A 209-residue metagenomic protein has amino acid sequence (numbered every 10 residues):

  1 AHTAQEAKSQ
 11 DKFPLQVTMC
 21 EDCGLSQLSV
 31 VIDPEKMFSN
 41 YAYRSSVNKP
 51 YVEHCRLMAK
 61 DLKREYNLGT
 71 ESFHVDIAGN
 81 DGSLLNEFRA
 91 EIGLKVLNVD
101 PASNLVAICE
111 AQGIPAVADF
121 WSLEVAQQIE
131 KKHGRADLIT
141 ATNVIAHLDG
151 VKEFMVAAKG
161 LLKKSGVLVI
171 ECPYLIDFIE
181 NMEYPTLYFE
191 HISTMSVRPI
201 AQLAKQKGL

Functional and structural regions predicted by a protein language model:
A1-P50: N-terminal juxtadomain amphipathic helix that follows a signal peptide/anchor or precedes a small N-terminal auxiliary
T70-N80: Conserved class I S-adenosyl-L-methionine
D81-G93: Conserved SAM-binding loop of SAM-dependent methyltransferases across substrates and taxa, primarily the Class I
A102-N104: Conserved SAM/SAH-binding beta-strand->alpha-helix loop
E110-Q128: Conserved SAM-binding strand-loop segment of SAM-dependent methyltransferases
D137-T140: A conserved beta-strand element that flanks and buttresses the S-adenosyl-L-methionine
K152-V167: A short glycine-rich, Lys/Arg-flanked "PGG" loop and its adjoining helix->strand segment in the class I
I170-S193, V197-P199: Short, glycine-/aromatic-enriched active-site segment of Class I SAM-dependent methyltransferases
